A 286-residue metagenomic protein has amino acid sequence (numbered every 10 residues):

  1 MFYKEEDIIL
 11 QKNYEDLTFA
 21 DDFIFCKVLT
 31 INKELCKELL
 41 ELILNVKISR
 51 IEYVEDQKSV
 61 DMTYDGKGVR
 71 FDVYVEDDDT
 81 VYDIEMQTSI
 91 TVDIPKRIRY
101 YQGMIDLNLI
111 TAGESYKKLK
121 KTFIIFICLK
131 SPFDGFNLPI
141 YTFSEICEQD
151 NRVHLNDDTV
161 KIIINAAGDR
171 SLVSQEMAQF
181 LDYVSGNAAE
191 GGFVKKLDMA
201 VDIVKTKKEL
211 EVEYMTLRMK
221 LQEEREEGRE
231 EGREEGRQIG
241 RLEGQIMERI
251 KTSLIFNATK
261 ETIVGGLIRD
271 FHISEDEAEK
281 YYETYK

Functional and structural regions predicted by a protein language model:
M1-V160, R170-L172: Accessory alpha/beta interaction modules
F2-E15, D78-Q87, G168, S174-K286: Short, charged alpha-helical interaction segments and adjacent helix-coil junctions
